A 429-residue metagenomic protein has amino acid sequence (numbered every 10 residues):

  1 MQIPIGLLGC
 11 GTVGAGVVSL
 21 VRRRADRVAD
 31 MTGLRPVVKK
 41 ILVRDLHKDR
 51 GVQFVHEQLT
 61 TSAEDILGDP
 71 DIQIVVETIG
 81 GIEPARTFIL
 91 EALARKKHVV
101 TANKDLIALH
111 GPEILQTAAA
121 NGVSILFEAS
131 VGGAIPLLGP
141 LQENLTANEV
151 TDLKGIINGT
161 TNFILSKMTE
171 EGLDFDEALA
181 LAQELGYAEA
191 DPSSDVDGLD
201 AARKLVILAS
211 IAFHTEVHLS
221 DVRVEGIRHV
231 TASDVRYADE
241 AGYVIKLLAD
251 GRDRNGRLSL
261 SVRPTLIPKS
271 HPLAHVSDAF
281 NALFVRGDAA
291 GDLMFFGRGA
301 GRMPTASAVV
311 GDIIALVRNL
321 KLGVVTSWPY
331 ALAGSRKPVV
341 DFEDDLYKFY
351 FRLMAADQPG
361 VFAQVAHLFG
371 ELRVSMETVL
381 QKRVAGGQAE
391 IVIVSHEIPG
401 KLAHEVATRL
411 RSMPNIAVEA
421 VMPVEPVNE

Functional and structural regions predicted by a protein language model:
M1-A94: N-terminal glycine-/serine-/threonine-rich beta1-alpha1-beta2 phosphate-ribose binding loop of Rossmann-like
I79-R95, K104-Q142: Rossmann-fold NAD(P)-binding glycine/threonine-rich loop
H98-V100, M376: A short hydrophobic/small-residue beta-strand
A119-D200, I207: Rossmann-like NAD(P)H-binding beta-loop-alpha module
E177-H275, F280-A282: Substrate-binding/catalytic subdomain of NAD(P)-dependent oxidoreductase enzymes
R263-D288, R302-M303, G370, S375-A385: Low-complexity, glycine/alanine/valine/leucine- and proline-rich hydrophobic stretches
G291-L293, G297-M303: Glycine-rich phosphate/pyrophosphate-binding beta-alpha loops
A308, I313-E429: A conserved regulatory-domain signal marking ACT and ACT-like small-molecule sensing domains and adjacent regulatory
